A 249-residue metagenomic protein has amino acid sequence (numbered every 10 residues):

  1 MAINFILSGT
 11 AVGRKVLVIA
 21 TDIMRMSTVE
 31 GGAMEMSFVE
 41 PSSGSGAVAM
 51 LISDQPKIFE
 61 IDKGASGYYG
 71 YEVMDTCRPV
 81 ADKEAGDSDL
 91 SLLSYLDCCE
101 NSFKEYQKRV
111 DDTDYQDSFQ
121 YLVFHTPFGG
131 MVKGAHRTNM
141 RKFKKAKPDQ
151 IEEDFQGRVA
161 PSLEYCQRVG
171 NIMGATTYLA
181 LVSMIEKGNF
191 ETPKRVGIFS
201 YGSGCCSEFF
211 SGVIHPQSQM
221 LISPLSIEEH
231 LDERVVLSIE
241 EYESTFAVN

Functional and structural regions predicted by a protein language model:
M1, A20-M26, Q55, S200-C205: Acidic, glycine-rich active-site loops and adjacent beta-strand->loop/helix elements that engage anionic groups
M1, D112-N139: Conserved beta-ketoacyl condensing-enzyme motif
M1, M34-E40, A85-S91, Q120 (+2 more regions): Cysteine-centered functional microenvironments
M1-R14, D22, V29, M50-I52 (+1 more regions): Active-site-proximal alpha-helical scaffold in enzymes
I19-A20, M74, H136, F143-R158: Acidic-glycine-rich active-site phosphate/pyrophosphate-binding loop
G32-K104, C206-N249: Condensing-enzyme catalytic core mediating Claisen C-C bond formation in acyl metabolism
E100-Q120, M184-N189: Phosphate/pyrophosphate-binding loops at sites that engage ATP/ADP/AMP, CoA/4′-phosphopantetheine, polyphosphate
Q156-R234: C-terminal catalytic subdomain
